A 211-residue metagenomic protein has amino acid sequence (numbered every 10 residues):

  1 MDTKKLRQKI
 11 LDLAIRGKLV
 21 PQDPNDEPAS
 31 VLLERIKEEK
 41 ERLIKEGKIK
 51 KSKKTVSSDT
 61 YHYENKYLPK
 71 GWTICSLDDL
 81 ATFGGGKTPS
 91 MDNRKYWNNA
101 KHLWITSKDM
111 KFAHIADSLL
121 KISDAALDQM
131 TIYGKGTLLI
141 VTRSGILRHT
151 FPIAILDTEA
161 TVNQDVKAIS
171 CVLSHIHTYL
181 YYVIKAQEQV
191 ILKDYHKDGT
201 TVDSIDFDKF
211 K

Functional and structural regions predicted by a protein language model:
M1, K5-K9, V31, E38 (+6 more regions): Generic recognition of stable, solvent-exposed alpha-helical segments in well-folded globular domains
D2-Y63: Extended, domain-scale alpha-helical bundle/helix-rich regions
R7, I15, N98-A100, Y133-G136: Short, well-ordered loop/turn elements at secondary-structure boundaries
K9, K18, Y61-K87: Non-catalytic DNA-recognition/assembly elements of restriction-modification systems
A14, K18, K40, I44 (+3 more regions): A generic secondary-structure signal for well-formed alpha-helical elements
I49, T73-F112, A126-Q129: Low-complexity, Lys/Gly-biased intrinsically disordered segments
T106-S107, D117-S118, S123-Q187: A short beta-sheet element
E159-K167, T178, Y195-K211: A short glycine-rich beta-alpha junction/loop motif
